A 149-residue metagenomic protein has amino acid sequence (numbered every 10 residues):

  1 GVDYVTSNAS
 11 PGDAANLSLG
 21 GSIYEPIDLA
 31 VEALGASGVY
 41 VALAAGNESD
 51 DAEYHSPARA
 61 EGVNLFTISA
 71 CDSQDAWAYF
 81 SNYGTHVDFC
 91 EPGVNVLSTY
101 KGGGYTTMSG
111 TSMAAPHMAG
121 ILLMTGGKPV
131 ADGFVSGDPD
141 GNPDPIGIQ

Functional and structural regions predicted by a protein language model:
D3-Y4, G12-L19, Y24-A30, S37-V39 (+3 more regions): C-terminal subdomain of the subtilisin-like protease fold in secreted/lumenal serine endopeptidases
S7, A36-G38, R59: Residues at the C-terminal ends
N16-G20, A42-A45, S69, T99 (+1 more regions): A cross-family glycoside hydrolase active-site/sugar-binding cleft signature
S22-Y24, E48-A52: Active-site environment of divalent metal-dependent phosphoester hydrolases
E32-G35, C90: Anion (oxyanion) recognition and catalysis
H55-D75: Structural recognition of alpha->loop->beta junctions
A70-M113, F134: Catalytic-core environment of secreted peptidases
M113-K128: Short, small-residue alpha-helix embedded
